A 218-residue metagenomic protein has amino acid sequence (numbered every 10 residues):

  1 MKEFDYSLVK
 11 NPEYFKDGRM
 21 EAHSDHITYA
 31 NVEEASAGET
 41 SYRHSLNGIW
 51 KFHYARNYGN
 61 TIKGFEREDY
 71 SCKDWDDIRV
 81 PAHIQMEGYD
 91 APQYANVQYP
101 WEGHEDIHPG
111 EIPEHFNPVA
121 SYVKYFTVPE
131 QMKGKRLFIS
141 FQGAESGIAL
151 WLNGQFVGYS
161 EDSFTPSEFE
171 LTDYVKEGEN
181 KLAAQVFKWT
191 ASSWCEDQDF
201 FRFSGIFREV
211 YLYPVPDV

Functional and structural regions predicted by a protein language model:
K2-A22, T28, S36-A37, K51-A55 (+4 more regions): Accessory beta-strand-rich segments of carbohydrate-active enzymes
N31: Carboxylate-rich, polar loop motifs that coordinate divalent cations or form catalytic acidic clusters
Y42-H53: Mature N-terminal segment immediately following signal peptide/propeptide cleavage in secreted/periplasmic
Y42-R43, S71, R202-F203: Extracytoplasmic/secreted proteins and extracellular or luminal domains
S45, D76-R79, T127, E170: Ser/Thr- (and often Asn-) enriched beta-sheet segments in non-cytosolic proteins
T61-V80: Short Gly/aromatic-enriched secondary-structure transition segments
A95, P100-E105: Aromatic- and acidic-residue-enriched carbohydrate-binding clefts of CAZyme catalytic domains
